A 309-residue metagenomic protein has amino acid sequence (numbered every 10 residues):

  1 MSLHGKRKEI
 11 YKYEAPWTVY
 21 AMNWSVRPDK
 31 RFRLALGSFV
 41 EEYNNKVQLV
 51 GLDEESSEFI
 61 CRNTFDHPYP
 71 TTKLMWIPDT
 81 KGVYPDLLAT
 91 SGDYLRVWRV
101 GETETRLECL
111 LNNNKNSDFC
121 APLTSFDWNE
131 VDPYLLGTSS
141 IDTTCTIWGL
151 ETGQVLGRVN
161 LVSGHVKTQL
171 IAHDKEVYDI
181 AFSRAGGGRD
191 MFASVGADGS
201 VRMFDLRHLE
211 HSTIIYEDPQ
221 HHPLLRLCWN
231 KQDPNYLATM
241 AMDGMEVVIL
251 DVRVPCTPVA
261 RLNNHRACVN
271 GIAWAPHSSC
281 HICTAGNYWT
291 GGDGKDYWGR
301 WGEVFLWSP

Functional and structural regions predicted by a protein language model:
M1-Y13, S25-D66, W98-L110: Beta-propeller domains
I10, E58-R62, R106-E108, L156-G157 (+4 more regions): A structural motif specific to WD40 beta-propellers
Y13-V19, F65-T71, L111-L123, L161-G164 (+5 more regions): WD40/WD-repeat beta-propeller blade N-cap
Y20, V40-Q48, D93-R96, T124 (+11 more regions): Short coil/turn segments within WD40 beta-propeller repeats
W24-R31, M75-Y84, F126-P133, A181-R189 (+3 more regions): Loop/turn segments within WD40 beta-propeller blades
R33-V40, L87-G92, L136-S140, F192-G196 (+2 more regions): Conserved beta-strand element within WD40/beta-propeller blades
D53-E55, G101-T103, L150-G153, V162 (+3 more regions): Short loop/turn segments that connect beta-strands within beta-propeller blades
H211-P309: Structured C-terminal portions of repeat-based eukaryotic scaffold domains
